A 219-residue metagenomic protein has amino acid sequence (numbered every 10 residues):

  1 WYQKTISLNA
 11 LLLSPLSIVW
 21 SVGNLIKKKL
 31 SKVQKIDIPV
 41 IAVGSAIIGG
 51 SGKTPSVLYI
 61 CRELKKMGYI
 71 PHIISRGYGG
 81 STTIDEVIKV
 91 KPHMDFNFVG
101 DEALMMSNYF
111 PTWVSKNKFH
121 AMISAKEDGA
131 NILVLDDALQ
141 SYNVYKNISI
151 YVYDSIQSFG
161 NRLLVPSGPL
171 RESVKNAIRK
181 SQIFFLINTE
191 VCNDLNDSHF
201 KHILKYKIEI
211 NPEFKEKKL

Functional and structural regions predicted by a protein language model:
W1-P39: A transmembrane-helix-recognition feature enriched in membrane-embedded lipid enzymes and envelope glyco-/phospholipid
L16, L186-L219: Residues lining hydrophobic/aromatic ligand-binding pockets adjacent to catalytic sites
K28-P92, C192, K218: Walker A (P-loop) phosphate-binding motif
Q34-D37, N143, E213-F214: Short, flexible hinge/linker loops that cap or flank conserved catalytic cores
D37, G68, Y109-F110, S181 (+1 more regions): A generic structural signal for alpha->beta connector loops
V40, I73, T112, S149 (+2 more regions): Conserved beta-strand scaffold positions in the cores of enzyme catalytic domains, especially in NTP/NDP-utilizing
I41, P71, N131-L135, S149 (+1 more regions): Generic beta-sheet signal
Y78-N196: Phosphate/Mg2+-binding loops and adjacent switch elements in nucleotide/diphosphate-handling enzyme cores
